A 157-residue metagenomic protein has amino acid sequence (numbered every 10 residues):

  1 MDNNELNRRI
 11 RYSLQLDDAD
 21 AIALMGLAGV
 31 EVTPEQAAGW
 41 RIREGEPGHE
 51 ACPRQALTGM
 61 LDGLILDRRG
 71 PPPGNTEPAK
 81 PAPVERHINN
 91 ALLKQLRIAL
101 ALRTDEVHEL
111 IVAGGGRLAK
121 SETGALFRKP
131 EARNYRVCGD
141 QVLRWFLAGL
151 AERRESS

Functional and structural regions predicted by a protein language model:
D2-R8, L16-P53, L110, G116-G139: A cross-kingdom feature marking solvent-exposed beta-strand/loop segments within repeated, beta-rich binding/scaffold
L6-R11, D18-M25, R54-D67, L92-R97 (+3 more regions): Short, structured motif recognition centered on aromatic/hydrophobic residues
Y12, V32-E35, R41-I42, P83 (+2 more regions): Generic ordered-secondary-structure signal
D62-R117: Short, solvent-exposed interaction modules
R69, Y135-R136, S156: C-terminal region detector
R153: Positively charged, phosphate-engaging catalytic surfaces used for nucleic-acid and nucleotide handling
